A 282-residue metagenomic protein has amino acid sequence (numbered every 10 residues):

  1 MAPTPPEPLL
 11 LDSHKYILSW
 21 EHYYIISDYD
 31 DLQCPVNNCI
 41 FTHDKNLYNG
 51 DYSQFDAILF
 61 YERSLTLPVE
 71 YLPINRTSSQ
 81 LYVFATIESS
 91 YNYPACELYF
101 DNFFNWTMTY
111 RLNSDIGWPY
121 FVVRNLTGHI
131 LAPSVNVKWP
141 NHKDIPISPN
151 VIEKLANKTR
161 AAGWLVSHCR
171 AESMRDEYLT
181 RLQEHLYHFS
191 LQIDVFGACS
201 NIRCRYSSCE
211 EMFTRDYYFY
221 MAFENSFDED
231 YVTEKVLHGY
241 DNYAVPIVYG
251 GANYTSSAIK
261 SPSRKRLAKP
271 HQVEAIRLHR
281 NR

Functional and structural regions predicted by a protein language model:
M1-F84, A95-R282: Pol beta-like nucleotidyltransferase catalytic core
I87-Y91: A short, histidine- and acid-enriched strand-loop-helix "catalytic/donor-clamping" loop that lines the nucleotide-sugar
